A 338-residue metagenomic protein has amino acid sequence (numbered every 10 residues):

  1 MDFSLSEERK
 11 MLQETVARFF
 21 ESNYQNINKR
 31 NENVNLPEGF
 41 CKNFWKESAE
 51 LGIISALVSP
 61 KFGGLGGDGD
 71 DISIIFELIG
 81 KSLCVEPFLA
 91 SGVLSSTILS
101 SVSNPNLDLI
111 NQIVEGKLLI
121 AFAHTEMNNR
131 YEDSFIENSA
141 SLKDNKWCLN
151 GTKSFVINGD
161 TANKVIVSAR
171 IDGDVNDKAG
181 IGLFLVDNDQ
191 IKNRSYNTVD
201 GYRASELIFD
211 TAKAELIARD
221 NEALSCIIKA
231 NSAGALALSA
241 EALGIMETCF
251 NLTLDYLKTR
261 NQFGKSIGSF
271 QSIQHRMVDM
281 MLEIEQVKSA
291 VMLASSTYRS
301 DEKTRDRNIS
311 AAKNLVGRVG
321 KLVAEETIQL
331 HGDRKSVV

Functional and structural regions predicted by a protein language model:
M1-L83, V102-P105, Q112, G116-K117 (+2 more regions): Alpha-helical interface subdomain recognition
S73-F76, S96-L99, I166, L185 (+1 more regions): Conserved protein kinase catalytic domain
C84-P105: N-terminal glycine-rich flavin-associated loop
L99-S103, S141, V167-R170, L185-D187 (+2 more regions): Short beta-strand-to-turn element immediately C-terminal to the catalytic PLP-Schiff-base lysine in fold type I
G116-M127, V167: A short, Trp-centered hydrophobic/proline-enriched beta-strand micro-motif
N128-S139: Active-site-adjacent elements of ketosynthase-type condensing enzymes
F135-E137, F155-V156, V186-R219: Flexible, small-/acidic-enriched active-site or ligand-binding loops
T152-Q190: A short core secondary-structure module
